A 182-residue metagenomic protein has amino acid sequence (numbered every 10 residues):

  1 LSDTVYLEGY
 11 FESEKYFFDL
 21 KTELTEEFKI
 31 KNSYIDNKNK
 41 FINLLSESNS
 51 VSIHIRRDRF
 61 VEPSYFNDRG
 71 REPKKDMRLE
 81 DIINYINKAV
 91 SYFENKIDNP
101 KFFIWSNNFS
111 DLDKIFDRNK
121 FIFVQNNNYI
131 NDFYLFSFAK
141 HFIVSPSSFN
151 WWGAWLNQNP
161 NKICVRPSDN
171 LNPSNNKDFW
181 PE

Functional and structural regions predicted by a protein language model:
L1-Y92, K96-I97: Secretory-pathway luminal glycosyltransferase catalytic domains
I83, N87, S91-S174, F179: Donor-binding and catalytic core of enzymes assembling or modifying cell-surface/extracellular glycoconjugates
E182: Conserved histidine-centered catalytic loops in small-molecule metabolism enzymes
